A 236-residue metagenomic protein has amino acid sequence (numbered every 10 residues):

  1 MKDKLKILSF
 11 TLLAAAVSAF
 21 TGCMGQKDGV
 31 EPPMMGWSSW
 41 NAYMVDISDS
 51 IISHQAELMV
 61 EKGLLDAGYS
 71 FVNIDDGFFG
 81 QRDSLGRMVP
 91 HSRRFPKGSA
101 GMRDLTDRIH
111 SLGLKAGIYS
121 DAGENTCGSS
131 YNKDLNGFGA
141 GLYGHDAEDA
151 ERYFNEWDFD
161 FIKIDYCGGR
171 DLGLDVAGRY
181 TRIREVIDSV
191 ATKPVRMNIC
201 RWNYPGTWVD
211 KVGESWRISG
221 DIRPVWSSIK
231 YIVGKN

Functional and structural regions predicted by a protein language model:
M1-F10: Bacterial N-terminal signal peptides that target proteins for export
F10-V17: Hydrophobic helical h-region of N-terminal Sec-dependent signal peptides in bacterial secretory/periplasmic proteins
T21-G22: C-terminal motif of bacterial Sec signal peptides marking the signal peptidase cleavage site
K27-M44: An acidic-aromatic substrate-binding cleft motif
Q55-G173: Aromatic-lined carbohydrate-binding/catalytic grooves of carbohydrate-active enzymes
F159-I162, C167-V195, I199-C200: Extracytoplasmic, non-cytosolic globular domains
V195-N236: Glycan-recognition surfaces
